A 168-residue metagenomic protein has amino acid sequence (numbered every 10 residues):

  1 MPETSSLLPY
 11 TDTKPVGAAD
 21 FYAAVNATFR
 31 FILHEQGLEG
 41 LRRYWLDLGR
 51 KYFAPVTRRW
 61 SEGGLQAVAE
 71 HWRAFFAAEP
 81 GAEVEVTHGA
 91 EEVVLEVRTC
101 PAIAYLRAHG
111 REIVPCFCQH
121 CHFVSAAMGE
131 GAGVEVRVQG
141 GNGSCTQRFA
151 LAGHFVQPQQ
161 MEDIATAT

Functional and structural regions predicted by a protein language model:
M1-V94, T99-Q119, A127, G131 (+2 more regions): N-terminal accessory segment detector
